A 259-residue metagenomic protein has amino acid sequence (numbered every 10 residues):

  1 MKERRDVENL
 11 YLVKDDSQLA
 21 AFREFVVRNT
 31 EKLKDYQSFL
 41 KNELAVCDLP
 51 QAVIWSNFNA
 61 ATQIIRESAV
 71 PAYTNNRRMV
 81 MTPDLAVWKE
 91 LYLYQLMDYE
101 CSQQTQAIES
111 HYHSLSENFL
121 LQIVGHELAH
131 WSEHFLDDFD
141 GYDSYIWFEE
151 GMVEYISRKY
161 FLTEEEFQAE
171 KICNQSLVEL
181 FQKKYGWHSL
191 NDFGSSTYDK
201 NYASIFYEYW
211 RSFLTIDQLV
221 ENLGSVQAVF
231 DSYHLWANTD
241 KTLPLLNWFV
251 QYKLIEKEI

Functional and structural regions predicted by a protein language model:
K2-D35: Fold-level signature of zinc-dependent metallopeptidase catalytic domains
N29, E117, L121, G125 (+4 more regions): Hydrophobic (often cysteine-bearing) scaffold residues that line and stabilize catalytic clefts of nucleotide/cofactor
N29-S102, E109-F119: Auxiliary, metal-adjacent structural segments of Zn-dependent hydrolase domains
Y112, H130-Y142: A long, hydrophobic alpha-helical segment
L121-L128, L180-N191: A structural motif
Q122-F135, E154, R158: Active-site recognition of the HExxH zinc-binding catalytic motif
D143-Q182: Post-HExxH zinc-binding segment in Zn-dependent metallohydrolases
K184-I259: Pan-zinc metallopeptidase signature
